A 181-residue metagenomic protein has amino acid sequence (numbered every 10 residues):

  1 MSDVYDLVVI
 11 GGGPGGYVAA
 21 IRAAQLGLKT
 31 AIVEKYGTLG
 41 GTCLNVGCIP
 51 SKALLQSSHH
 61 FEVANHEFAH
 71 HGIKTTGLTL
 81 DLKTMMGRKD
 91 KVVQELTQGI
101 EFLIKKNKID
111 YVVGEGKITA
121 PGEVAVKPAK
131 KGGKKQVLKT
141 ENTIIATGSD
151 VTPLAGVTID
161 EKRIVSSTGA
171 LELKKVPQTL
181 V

Functional and structural regions predicted by a protein language model:
S2-Y5, I21-L28, E34-V176: Glycine-rich flavin
V8, A31, L180-V181: Conserved beta-strand elements of the Class I
G11-P14: Glycine-rich Rossmann-fold phosphate-binding loop(s) that bind the pyrophosphate of adenine dinucleotide cofactors
Y17: Residues forming the Rossmann-fold NAD(P)(H) cofactor-binding site
